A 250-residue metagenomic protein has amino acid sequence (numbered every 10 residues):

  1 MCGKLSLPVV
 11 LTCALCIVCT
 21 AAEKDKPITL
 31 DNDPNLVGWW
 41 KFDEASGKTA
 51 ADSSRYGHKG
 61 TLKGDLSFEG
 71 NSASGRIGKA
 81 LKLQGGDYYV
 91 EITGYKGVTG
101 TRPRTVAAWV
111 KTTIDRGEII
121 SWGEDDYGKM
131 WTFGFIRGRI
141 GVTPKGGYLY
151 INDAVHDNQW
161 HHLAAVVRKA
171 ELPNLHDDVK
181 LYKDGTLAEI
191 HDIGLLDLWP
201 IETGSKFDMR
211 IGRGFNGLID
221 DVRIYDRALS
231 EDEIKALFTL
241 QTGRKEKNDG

Functional and structural regions predicted by a protein language model:
M1-V9: Bacterial N-terminal signal peptides that target proteins for export
P8-C16: Bacterial N-terminal signal peptides
C19-T61, D65, N71-G250: Extracellular glycan-associated modules
